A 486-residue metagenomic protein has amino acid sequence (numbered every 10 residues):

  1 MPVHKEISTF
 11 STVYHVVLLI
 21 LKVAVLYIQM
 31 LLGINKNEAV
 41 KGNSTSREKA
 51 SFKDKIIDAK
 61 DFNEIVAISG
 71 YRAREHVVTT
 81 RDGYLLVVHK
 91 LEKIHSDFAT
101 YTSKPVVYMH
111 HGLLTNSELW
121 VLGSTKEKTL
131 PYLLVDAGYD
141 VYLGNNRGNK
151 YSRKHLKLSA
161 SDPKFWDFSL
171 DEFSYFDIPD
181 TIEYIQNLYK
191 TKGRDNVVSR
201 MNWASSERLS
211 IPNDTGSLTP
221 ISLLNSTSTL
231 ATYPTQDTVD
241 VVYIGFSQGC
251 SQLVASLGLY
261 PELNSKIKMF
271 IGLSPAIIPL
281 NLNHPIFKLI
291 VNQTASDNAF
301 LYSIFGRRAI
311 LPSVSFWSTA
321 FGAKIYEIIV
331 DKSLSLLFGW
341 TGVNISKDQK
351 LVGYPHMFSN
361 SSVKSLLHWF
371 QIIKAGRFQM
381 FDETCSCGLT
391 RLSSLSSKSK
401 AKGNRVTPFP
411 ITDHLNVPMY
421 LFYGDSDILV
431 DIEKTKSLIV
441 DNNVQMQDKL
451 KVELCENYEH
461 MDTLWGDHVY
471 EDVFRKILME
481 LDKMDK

Functional and structural regions predicted by a protein language model:
P2-G42, T191-D237, Q248-L395: Alpha/beta-hydrolase-fold enzymes
F62-A99: N-terminal cap/lid segment of alpha/beta-hydrolase-fold proteins
V87, L91-S159: Short, surface-exposed "cap/lid" segments of acyl-processing enzymes
H111-L113, V242-C250, G424: Conserved alpha/beta-hydrolase "nucleophile elbow" surrounding the catalytic nucleophile
N145, D171-E172, D240-S247, M269-I271: Residue in the alpha/beta-hydrolase core beta-strand immediately N-terminal to the catalytic nucleophile
L415, L421-Y423, D427: Short beta-strand/loop motif that positions the catalytic acidic residue of the alpha/beta-hydrolase fold
I428-K434: Conserved alpha/beta-hydrolase "acid-adjacent" motif
K451-K486: Catalytic active-site module of serine/aspartate enzymes centered on a nucleophile-bearing elbow/loop
